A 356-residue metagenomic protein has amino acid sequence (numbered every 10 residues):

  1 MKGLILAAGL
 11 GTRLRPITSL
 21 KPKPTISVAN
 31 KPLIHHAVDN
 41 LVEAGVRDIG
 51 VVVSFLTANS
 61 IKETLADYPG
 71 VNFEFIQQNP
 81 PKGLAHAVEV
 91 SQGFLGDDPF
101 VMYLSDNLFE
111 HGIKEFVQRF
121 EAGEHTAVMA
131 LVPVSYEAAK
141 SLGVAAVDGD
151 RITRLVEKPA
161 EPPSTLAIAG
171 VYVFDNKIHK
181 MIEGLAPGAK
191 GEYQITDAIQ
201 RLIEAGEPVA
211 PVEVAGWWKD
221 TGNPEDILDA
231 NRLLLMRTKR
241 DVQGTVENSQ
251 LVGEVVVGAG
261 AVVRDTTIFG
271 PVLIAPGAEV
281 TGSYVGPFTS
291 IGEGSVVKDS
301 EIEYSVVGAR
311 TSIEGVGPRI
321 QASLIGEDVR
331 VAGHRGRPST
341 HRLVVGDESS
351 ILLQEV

Functional and structural regions predicted by a protein language model:
M1-I5, R13-P16, S27, K31-E115 (+4 more regions): Conserved N-terminal catalytic core of the sugar/cofactor nucleotidyltransferase
G9, D106, N223: Active-site glycine-centered loops adjacent to acidic/histidine catalytic or metal-binding residues that shape
S19-P24: Short alpha-helical oligomerization interface
T25, V144-V147, P211: A structural signal for short hydrophobic beta-strand segments in well-ordered beta-sheet cores
D48-S54, A130-L131, V306, L324: Short internal beta-strands
I76-Q78, A130, V212-V214: Conserved beta-strand termini and adjacent loop/short-helix elements that scaffold enzyme active sites in alpha/beta
E110-L185: Conserved core of the sugar-phosphate nucleotidyltransferase
N176-K177, G184-V356: Left-handed beta-helix
